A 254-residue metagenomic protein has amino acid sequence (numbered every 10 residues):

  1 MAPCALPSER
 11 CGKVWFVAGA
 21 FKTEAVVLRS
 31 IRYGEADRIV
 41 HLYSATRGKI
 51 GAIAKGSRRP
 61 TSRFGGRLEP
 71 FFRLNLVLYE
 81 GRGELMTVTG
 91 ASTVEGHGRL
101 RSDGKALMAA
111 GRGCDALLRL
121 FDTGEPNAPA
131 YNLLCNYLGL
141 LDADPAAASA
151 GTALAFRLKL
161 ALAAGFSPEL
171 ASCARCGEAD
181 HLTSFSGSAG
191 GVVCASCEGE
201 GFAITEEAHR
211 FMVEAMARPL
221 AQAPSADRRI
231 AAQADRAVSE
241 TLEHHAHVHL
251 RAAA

Functional and structural regions predicted by a protein language model:
C4, R10-A254: Non-catalytic alpha-helical scaffolds and adjoining flexible linkers that form interface surfaces for assembly
